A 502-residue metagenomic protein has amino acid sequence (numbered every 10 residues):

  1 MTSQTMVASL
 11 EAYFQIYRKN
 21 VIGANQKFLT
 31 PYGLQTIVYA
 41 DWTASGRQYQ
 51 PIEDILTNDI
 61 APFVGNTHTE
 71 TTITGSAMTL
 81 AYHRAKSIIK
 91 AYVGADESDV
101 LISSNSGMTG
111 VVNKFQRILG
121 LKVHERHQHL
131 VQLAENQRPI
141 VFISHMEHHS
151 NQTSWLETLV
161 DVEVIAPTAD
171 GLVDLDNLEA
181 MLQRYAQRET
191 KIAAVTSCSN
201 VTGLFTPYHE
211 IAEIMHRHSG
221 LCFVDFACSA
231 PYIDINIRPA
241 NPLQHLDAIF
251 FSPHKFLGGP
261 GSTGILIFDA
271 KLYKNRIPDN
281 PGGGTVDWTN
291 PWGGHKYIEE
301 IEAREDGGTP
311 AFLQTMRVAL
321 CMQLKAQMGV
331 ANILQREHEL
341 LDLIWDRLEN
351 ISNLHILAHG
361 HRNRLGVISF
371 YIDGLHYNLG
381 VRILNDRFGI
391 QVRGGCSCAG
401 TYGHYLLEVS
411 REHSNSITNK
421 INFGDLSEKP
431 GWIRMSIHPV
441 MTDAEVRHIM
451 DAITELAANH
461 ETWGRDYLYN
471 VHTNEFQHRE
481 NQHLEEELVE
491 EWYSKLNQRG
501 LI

Functional and structural regions predicted by a protein language model:
M1-I502: Pyridoxal 5′-phosphate
